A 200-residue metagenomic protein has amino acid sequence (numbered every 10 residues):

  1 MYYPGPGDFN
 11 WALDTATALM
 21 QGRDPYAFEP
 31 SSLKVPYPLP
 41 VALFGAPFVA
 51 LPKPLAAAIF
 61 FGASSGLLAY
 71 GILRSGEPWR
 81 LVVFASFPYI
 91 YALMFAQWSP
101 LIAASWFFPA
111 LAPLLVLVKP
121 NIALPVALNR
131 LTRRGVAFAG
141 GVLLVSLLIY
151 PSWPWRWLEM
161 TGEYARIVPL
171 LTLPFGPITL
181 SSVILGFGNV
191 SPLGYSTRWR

Functional and structural regions predicted by a protein language model:
M1-P109, R130-R200: Primarily membrane-embedded glycan-assembly and transfer machineries that use lipid-linked glycans
P113-L128: Transmembrane helices and adjacent periplasmic/lumenal helix-loop junctions of polyprenol-phosphate-dependent
